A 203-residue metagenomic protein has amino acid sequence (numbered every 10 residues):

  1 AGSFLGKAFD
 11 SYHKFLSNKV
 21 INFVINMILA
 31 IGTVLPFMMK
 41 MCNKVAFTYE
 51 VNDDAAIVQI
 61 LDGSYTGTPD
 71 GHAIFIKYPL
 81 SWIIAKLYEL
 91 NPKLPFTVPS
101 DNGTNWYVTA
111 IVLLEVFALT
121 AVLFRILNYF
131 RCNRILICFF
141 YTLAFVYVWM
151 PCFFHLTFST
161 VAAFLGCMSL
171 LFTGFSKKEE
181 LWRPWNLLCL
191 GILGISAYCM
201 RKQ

Functional and structural regions predicted by a protein language model:
A1-M39: Start-transfer (signal-anchor) and selected internal transmembrane alpha helices of multi-pass inner/ER membrane
K40-I60, T68-I84, N91, P95 (+1 more regions): Extracytoplasmic catalytic/substrate-binding loops of multi-pass membrane glycan-assembly enzymes
A46-T48, H72-I76, I84-L87, G103-I111 (+1 more regions): Membrane-embedded glycan-lipid processing machinery
L90-A118: Loop-to-helix entry region of an early transmembrane alpha helix in multi-pass inner-membrane enzymes
L113-C132: Transmembrane-helix motifs of polytopic, lipid-linked glycan transferases
F139-L165, I195, C199: Aromatic- and kink-enriched transmembrane "portal" helix at the membrane-lumen/periplasm boundary that abuts
C167-W185: Membrane-interface transmembrane helices that cradle and orient dolichyl/undecaprenyl
N186-K202: Membrane-interface alpha helices of multi-pass inner-membrane proteins
